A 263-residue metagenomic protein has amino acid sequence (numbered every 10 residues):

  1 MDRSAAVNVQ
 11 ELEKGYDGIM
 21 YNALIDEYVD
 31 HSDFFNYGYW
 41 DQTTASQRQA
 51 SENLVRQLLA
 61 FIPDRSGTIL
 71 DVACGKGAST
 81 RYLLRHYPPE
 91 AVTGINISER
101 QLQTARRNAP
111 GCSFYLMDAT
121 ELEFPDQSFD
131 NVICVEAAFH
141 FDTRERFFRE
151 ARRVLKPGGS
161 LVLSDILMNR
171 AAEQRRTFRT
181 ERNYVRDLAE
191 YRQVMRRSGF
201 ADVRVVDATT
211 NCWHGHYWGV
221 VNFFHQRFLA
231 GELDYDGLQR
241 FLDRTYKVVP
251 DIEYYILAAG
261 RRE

Functional and structural regions predicted by a protein language model:
M1-Y39: N-terminal, positively charged/glycine-rich alpha-helical extensions of SAM-dependent methyltransferases
R48-R65: Conserved alpha-helix/loop element of class I SAM-dependent methyltransferases that forms part of the SAM/SAH-binding
L70-E121: Class I SAM-dependent methyltransferase SAM/SAH-binding core
T120-V132: A short acidic, Gly/Pro-enriched loop at the edge of an enzyme's catalytic core that lines a small-molecule cofactor
E145-S160: A short glycine-rich, Lys/Arg-flanked "PGG" loop and its adjoining helix->strand segment in the class I
L163-N183: Short, glycine-/aromatic-enriched active-site segment of Class I SAM-dependent methyltransferases
N183-G199: Short alpha-helix
V206-E263: Conserved Class I S-adenosyl-L-methionine
